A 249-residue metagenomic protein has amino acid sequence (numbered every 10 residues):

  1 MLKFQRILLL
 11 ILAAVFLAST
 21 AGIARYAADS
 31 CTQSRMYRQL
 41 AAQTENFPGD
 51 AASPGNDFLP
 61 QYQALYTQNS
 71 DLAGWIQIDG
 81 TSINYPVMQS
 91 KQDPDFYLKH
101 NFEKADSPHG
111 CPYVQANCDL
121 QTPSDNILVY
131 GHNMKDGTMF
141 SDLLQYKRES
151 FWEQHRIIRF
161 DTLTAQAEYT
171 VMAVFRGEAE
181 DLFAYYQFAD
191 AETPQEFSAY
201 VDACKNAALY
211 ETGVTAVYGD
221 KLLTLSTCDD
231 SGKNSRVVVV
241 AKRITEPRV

Functional and structural regions predicted by a protein language model:
M1-V15: N-terminal Sec-pathway targeting helices
F16-V249: Solvent-exposed, non-transmembrane regions of membrane-associated and secreted proteins
